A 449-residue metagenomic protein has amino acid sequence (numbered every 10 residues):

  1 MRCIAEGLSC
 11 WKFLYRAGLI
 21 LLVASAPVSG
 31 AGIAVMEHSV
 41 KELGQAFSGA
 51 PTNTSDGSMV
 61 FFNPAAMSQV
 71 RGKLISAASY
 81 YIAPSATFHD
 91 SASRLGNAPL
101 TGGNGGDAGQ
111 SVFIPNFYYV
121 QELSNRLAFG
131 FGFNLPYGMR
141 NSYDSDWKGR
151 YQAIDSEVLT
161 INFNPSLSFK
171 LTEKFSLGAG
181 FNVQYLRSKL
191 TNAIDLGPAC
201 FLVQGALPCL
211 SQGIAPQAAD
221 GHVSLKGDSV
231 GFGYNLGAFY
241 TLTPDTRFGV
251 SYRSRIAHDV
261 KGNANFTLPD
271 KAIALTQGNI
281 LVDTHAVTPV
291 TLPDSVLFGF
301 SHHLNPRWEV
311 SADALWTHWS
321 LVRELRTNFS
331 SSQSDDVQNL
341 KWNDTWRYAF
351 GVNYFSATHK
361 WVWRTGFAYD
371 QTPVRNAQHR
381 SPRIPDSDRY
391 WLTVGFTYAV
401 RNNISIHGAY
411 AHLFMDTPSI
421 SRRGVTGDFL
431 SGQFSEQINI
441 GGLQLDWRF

Functional and structural regions predicted by a protein language model:
M1-K12: N-terminal secretory signal peptides that target proteins for export/translocation
K12-I20: Sec-dependent signal peptide recognition, specifically the positively charged N-region followed immediately by
S25-P27: N-terminal signal peptide c-region/cleavage motif recognized by signal peptidases
A31-A46, A50, L95-T101, S111-F449: Outer-membrane beta-barrel porins/channels
A34-G49, S68-T87: Transmembrane beta-strand segments of Gram-negative outer membrane beta-barrel proteins
E42, G57-S58, G72-A83, I114-N116 (+1 more regions): A common structural microfeature
A50-T54, V60-K73, Y119-S124, G138: Outer-membrane beta-barrel pore proteins
S79-A98, N104-S111: Mid-chain, structured segments of secreted extracytoplasmic proteins
